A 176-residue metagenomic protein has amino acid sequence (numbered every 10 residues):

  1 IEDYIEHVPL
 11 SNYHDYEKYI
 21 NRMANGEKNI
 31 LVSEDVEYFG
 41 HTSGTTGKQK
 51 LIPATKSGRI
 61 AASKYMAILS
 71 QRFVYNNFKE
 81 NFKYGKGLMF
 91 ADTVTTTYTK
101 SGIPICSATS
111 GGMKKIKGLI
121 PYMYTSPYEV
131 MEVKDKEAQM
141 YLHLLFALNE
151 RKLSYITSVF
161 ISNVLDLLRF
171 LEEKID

Functional and structural regions predicted by a protein language model:
E2-D176: Active-site phosphate/ATP/adenylate-binding loop shared across adenylate-forming ligases
